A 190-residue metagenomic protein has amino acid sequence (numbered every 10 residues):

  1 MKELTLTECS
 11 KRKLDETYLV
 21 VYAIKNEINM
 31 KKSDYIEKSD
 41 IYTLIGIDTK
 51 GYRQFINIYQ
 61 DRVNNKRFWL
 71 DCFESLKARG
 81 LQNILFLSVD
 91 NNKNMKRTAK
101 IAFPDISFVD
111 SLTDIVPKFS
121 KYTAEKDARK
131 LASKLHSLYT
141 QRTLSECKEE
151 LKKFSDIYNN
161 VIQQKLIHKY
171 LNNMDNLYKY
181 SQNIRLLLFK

Functional and structural regions predicted by a protein language model:
K2-S88, A102, N173: RNase H-like nuclease fold core
K93-R97: Short, well-ordered alpha-helical microsegments
I101-K190: Extended amphipathic alpha-helical interaction segments
